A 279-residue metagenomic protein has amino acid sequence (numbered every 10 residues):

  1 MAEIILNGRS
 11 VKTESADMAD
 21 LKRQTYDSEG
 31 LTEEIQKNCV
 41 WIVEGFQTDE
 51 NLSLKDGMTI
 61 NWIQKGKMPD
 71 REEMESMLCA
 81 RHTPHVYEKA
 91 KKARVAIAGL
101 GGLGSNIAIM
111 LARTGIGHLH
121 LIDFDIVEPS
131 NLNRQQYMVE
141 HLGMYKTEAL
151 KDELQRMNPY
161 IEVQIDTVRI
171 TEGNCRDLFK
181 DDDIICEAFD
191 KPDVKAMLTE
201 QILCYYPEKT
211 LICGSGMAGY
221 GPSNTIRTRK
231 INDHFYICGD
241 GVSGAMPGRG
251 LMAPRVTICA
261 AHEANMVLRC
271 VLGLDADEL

Functional and structural regions predicted by a protein language model:
M1-T13: Eukaryote-biased recognition of intrinsically disordered, low-complexity regulatory segments
L6-R9, Q36-L54: Short acidic beta-strand-loop surface patches of small beta-rich interaction domains
A16-I35: Short amphipathic, charge-patterned alpha-helical segments
T32-F46, Q64, K180-I184, A188-L279: Glycine-rich phosphate/adenylate-binding loop
K55-N61: Structural motif
N61-V95: N-terminal charged helix/coil linker that caps or initiates catalytic domains
T83-I126: Glycine-rich adenosine-cofactor-binding loop
L121-N158: Glycine-rich phosphate-binding loop and adjoining beta1-alpha1-beta2 segment of Rossmann-like nucleotide-binding folds
